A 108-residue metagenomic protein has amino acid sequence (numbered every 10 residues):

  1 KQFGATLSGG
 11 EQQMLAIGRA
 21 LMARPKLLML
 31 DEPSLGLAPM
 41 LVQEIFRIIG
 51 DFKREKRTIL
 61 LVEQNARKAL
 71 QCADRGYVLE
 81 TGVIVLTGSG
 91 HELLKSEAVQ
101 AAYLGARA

Functional and structural regions predicted by a protein language model:
K1-A108: Glycine-rich phosphate-binding loops of nucleotide-dependent enzymes
